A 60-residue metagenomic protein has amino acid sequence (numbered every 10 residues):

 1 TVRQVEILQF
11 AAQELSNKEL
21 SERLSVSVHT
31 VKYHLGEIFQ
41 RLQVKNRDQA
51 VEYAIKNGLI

Functional and structural regions predicted by a protein language model:
T1, L8, K32: Conserved catalytic core of two-component sensor histidine kinases
T1-R3, Q13: ABC ATPase nucleotide-binding domain "signature motif"
R3-Q4, R47: The N-cap/first-turn positions of alpha helices within or immediately adjacent to helix-turn-helix DNA-binding domains
E6-Q9, E19: ABC ATPase nucleotide-binding domain "signature" region
A11-L15, A54: Short helix-to-turn junction characteristic of helix-turn-helix DNA-binding domains, especially the helix
E14-Q49: Recognition helix of helix-turn-helix DNA-binding domains
N57: Conserved phosphotransfer cores of two-component systems
